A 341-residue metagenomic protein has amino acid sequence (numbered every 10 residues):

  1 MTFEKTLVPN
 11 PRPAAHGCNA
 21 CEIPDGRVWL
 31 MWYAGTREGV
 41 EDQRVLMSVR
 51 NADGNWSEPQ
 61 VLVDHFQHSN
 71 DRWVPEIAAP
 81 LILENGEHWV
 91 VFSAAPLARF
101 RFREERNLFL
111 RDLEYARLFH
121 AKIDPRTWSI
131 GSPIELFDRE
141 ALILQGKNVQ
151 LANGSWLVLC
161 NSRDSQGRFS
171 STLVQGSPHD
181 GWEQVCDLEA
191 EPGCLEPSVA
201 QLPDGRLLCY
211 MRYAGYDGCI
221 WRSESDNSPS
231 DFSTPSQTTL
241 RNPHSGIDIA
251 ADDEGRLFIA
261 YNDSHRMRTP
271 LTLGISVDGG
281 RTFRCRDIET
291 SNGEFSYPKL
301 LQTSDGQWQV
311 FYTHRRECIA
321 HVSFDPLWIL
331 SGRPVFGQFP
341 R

Functional and structural regions predicted by a protein language model:
M1-R341: Asp-box/BNR beta-propeller blade signature and adjacent active/binding-site loops in extracellular glycan-interacting
